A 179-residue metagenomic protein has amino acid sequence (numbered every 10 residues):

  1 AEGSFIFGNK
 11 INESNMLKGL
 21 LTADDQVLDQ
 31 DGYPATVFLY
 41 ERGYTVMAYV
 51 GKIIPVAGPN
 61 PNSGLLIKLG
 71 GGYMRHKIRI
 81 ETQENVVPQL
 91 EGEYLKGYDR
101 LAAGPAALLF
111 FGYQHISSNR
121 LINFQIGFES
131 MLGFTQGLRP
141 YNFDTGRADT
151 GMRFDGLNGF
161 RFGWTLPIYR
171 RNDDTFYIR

Functional and structural regions predicted by a protein language model:
A1-F7, I67-R75, I126-L132, W164: Transmembrane beta-barrel strands of outer-membrane/channel proteins
A1-N9, E41-K52, F162: Extended cationic-aromatic binding surfaces that line active-site or macromolecule-binding grooves and engage
I6-G8, P55, I116, P167: Short coil/turn motifs at secondary-structure junctions
G8-G43, H76-G104, T135-G159, T175: Extracellular/periplasm-exposed beta-strand and loop segments of Gram-negative cell-envelope proteins, dominated by
F38-R79: Internal, conserved structured core segments that host functional sites
Y44-A48, L65, A103-F111, G156-F162: Hydrophobic, lipid-facing positions within transmembrane beta-strands of outer-membrane proteins
N60-L66, A102-A106, L121-N123: Short gly/pro-enriched beta-turn/loop segments at secondary-structure junctions
L109-R179: Predominantly the C-terminal beta-signal and adjacent terminal strand-loop region of outer-membrane beta-barrel
